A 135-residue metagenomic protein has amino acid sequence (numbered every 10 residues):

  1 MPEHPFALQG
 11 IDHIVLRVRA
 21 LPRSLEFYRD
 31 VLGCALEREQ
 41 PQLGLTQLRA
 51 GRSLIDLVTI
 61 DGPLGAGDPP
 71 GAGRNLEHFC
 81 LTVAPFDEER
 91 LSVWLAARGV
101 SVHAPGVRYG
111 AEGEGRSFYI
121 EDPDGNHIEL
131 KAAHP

Functional and structural regions predicted by a protein language model:
M1-P22, L76-F79, V83, H134-P135: N-terminal beta-strand motif that seeds the catalytic metal site of vicinal oxygen chelate
D12, L43-G44, E77, R116: Residue-level marker for the onset of beta-strands and adjacent loop->beta junctions in well-ordered domains
L16-D56, I60-D61: Core segments of cupin and vicinal oxygen chelate
V18-P22, R74, F79-D124: Vicinal oxygen chelate
A35-P41, G106-Y109, P135: Conserved catalytic-core motifs of GNAT/GCN5-like acyltransferases
L48-R52, I120-P123, A133: Active-site beta-strand termini and strand-to-loop segments that position acidic
G113, K131-P135: Short beta->alpha transition motifs characteristic of CBS
